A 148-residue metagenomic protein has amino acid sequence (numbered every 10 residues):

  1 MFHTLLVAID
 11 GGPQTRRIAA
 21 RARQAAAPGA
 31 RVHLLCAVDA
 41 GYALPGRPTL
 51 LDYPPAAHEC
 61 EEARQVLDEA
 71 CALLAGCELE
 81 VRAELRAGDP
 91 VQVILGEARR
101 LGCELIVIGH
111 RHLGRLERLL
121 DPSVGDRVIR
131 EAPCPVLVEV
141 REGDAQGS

Functional and structural regions predicted by a protein language model:
M1, P55, A72-I106, G143-S148: Structural beta-alpha unit
M1-L51: Small/aliphatic-rich secondary-structure junction motif
A26-P28, A75-G76, P133: Short conserved AdoMet
H33-L35, R82-R86, L137: General small-molecule cofactor/ligand-binding pocket signal
C36-Q65, A145-S148: Acidic, proline/glycine-rich short linear motifs
V38, G109-R111, V140-R141: Short secondary-structure boundary segments
I108-R130, A145-S148: Glycine-rich, Arg-bearing micro-motifs that act as flexible, cationic patches
E131-R141: Short, acidic/small-residue loops that bind anionic groups at enzyme active sites
